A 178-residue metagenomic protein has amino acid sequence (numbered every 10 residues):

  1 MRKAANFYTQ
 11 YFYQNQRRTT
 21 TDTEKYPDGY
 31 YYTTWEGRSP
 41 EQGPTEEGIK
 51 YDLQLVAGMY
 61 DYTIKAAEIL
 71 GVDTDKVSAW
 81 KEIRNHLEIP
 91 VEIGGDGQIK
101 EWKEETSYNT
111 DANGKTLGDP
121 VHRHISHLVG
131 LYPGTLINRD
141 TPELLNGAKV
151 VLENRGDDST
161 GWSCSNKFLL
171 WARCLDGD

Functional and structural regions predicted by a protein language model:
M1-F12, S163-K167: Extended, hydrophobic alpha-helical segments in both membrane/secreted and soluble proteins
M1-F7, Q16-Y31, K149-N154, C174-D178: Active/binding-pocket-proximal capping segment
T9-E82: The feature captures the catalytic groove of carbohydrate-active enzymes
L53-A57, D61-D178: Active-site core of glycosidic bond-cleaving carbohydrate-active enzymes
